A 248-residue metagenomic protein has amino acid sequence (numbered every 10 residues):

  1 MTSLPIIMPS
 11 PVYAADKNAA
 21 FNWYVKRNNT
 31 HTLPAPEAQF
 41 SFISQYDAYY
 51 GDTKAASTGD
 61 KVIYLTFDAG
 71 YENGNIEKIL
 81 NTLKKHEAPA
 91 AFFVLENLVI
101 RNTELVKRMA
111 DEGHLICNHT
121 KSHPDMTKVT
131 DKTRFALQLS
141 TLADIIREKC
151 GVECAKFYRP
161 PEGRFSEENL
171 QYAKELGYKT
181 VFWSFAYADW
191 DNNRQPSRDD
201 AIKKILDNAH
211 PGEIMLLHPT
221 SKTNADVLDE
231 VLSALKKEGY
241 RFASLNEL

Functional and structural regions predicted by a protein language model:
M1-T66, E72-I79, K85, V231-A234 (+1 more regions): N-terminal pre-catalytic segment of deacetylase/amide-hydrolase enzymes
A19, D60-I63, N73-N75, L80 (+1 more regions): Metal-dependent polysaccharide deacetylase catalytic core of the NodB/CE4 family, i.e., the active-site-bearing domain
T66, T120, N224: Ser/Thr-centric signal marking residues that sit in or immediately flank functional binding/regulatory motifs
F67-A69, P219-T220: Short acidic donor-binding/metal-coordinating loop in glycosyltransferase active sites
H210-N246: Catalytic grooves of carbohydrate-active enzymes
